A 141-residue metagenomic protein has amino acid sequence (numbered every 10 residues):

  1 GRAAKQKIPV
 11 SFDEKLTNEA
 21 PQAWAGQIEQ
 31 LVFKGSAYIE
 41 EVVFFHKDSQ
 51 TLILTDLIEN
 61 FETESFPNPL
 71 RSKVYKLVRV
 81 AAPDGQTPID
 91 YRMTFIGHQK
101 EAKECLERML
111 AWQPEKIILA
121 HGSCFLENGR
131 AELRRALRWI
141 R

Functional and structural regions predicted by a protein language model:
G1-A4: Short internal beta-strands
Q6-P9, L126-E127: Short active-site-adjacent helix-start/loop capping segments
I8-L77, E104-C105: Catalytic core of the metallo-beta-lactamase
E64-R141: Cap/insert and terminal regions of metallo-dependent hydrolase folds
